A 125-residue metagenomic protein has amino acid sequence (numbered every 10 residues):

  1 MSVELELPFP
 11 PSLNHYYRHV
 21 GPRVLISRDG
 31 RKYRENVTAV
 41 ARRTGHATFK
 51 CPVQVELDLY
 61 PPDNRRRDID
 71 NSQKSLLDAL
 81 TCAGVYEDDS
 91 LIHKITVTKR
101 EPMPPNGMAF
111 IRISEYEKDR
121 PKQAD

Functional and structural regions predicted by a protein language model:
M1-D125: Acidic, proline/glycine-enriched N-terminal capping motif
